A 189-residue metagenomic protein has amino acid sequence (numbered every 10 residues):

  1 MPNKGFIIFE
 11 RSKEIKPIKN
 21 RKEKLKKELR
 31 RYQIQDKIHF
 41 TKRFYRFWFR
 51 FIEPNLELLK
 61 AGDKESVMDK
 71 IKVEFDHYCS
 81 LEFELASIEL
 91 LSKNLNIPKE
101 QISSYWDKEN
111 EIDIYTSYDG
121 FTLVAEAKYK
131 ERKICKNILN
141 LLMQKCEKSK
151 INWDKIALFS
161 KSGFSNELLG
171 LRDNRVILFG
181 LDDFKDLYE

Functional and structural regions predicted by a protein language model:
P2-K27: A short, conserved structural fragment
E28-E189: A cross-kingdom feature that marks ATP-driven nucleic-acid transaction machinery
